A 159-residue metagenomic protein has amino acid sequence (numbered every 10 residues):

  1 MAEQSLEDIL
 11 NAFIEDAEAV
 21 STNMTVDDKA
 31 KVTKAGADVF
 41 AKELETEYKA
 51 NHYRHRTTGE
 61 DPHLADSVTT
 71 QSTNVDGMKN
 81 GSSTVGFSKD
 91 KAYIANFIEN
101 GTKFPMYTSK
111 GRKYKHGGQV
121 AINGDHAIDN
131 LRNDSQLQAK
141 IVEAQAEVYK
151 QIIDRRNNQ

Functional and structural regions predicted by a protein language model:
M1-N80, Y107-Q159: Short, Lys/Arg-rich flexible segments
K79-E99: Mid-chain, well-packed structural core segment of small domains
